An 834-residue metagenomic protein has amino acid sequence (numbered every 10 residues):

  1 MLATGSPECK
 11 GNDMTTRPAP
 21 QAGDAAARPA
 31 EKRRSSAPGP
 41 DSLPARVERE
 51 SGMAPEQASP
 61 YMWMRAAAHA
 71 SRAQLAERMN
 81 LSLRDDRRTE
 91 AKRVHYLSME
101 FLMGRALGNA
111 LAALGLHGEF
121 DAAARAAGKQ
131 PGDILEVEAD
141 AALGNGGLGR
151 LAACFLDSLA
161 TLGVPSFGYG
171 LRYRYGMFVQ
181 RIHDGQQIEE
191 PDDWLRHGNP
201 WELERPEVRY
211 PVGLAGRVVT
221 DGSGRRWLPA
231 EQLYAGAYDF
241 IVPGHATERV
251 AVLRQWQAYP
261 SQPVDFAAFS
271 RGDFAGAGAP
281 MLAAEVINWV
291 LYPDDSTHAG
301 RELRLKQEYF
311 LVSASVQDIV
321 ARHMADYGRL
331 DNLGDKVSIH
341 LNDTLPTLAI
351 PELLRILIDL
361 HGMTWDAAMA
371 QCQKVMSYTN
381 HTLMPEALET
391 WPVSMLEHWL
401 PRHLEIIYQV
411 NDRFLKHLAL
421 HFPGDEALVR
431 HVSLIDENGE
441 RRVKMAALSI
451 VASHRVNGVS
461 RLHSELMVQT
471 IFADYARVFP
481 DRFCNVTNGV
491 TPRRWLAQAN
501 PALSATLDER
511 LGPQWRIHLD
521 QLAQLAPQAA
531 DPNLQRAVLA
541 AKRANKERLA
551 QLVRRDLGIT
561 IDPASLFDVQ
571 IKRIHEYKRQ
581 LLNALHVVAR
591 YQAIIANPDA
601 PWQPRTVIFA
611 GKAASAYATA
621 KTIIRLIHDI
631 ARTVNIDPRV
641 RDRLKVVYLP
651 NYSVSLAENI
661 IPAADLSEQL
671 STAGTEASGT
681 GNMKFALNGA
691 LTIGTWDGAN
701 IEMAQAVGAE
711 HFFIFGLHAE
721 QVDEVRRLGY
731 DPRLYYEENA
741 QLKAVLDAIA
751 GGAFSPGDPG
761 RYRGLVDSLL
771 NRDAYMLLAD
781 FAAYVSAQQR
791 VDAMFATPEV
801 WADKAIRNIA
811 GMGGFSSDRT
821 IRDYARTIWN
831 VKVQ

Functional and structural regions predicted by a protein language model:
M1-D13: Short, Lys/Arg-enriched N-terminal segments with co-localized hydrophobic residues within the first ~10-30 amino acids
K10, T15-Q834: A conserved ligand/cofactor-binding region detector
